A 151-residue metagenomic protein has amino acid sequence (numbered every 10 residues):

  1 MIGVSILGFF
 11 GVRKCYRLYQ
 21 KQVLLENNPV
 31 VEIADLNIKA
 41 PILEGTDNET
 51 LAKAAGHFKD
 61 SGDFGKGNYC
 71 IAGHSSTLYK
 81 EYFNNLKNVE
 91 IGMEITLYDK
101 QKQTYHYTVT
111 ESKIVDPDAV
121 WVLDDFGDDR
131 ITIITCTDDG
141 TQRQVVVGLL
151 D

Functional and structural regions predicted by a protein language model:
M1-D151: Solvent-exposed, non-transmembrane regions of membrane-associated and secreted proteins
